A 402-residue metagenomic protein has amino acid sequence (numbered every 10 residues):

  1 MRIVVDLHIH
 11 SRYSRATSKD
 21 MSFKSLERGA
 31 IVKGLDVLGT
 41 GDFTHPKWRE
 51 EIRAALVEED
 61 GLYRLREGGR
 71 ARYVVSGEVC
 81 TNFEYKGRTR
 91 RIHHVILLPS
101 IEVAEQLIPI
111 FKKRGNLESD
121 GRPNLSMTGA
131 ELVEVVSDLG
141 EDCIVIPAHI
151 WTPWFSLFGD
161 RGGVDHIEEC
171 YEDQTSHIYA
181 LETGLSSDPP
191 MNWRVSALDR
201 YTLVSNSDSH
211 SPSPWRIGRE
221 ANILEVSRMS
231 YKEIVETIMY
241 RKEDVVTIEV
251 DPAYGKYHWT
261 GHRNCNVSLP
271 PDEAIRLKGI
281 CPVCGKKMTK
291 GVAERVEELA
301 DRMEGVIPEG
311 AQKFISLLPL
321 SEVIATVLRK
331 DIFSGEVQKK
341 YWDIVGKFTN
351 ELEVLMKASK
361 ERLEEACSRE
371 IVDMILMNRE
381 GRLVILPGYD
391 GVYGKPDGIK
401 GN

Functional and structural regions predicted by a protein language model:
M1-T81, K86-T89, R382-V384, Y393-N402: An N-terminally biased module of ancient metal coordination in phosphate/nucleic-acid-related enzymes
R2, R49-Y179: Extended substrate/RNA-proximal surfaces in nucleic-acid metabolism proteins
H8, D42, I96, V145 (+4 more regions): Divalent metal-coordination and catalytic microenvironments
H8-R12, H149, H210: Histidine-centered divalent metal-coordination motifs
R15-T17, R49-R53, F155-G162, W193 (+1 more regions): Histidine/acidic-residue-rich catalytic or RNA/ligand-binding cores of hydrolases and nuclease-related proteins
R200-R216: Short acidic/histidine-rich active-site segments
V245-I315: Cys/His-rich short segments
I324-N402: Low-complexity, acidic/Ser/Thr- and charged residue-rich accessory regions of DNA metabolism proteins
